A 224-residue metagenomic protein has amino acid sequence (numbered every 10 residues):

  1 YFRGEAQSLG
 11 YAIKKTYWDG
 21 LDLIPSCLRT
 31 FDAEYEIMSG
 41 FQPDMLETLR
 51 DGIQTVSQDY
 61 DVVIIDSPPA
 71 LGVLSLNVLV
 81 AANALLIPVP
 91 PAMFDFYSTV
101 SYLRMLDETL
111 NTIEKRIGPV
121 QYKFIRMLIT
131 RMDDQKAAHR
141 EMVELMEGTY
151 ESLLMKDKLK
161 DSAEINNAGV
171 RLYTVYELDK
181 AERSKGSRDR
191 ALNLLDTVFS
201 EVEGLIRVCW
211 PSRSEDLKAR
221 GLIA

Functional and structural regions predicted by a protein language model:
Y1-A224: P-loop NTP-binding core
